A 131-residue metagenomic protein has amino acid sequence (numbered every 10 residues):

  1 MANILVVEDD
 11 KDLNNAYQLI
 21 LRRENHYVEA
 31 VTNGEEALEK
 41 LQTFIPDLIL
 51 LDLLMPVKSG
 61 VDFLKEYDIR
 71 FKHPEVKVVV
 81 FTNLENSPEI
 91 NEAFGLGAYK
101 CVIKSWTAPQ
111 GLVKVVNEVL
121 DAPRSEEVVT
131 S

Functional and structural regions predicted by a protein language model:
E8: Conserved acidic carboxylate
K11-E29: Two-component/phosphorelay signaling modules centered on CheY-like receiver
A30-E39, S59-G60: Helix N-cap/capping motif at the beta->alpha junctions
E39, V61-P74: Short amphipathic alpha-helix used as the core "switch/output" element in two-component signaling
F44-L50: Active-site beta3 strand of CheY-like receiver
D52, T82: Active-site residues of response regulator receiver
M55: Receiver (REC) domain active-site loop signature in two-component systems and cognate sites in sensor histidine kinases
